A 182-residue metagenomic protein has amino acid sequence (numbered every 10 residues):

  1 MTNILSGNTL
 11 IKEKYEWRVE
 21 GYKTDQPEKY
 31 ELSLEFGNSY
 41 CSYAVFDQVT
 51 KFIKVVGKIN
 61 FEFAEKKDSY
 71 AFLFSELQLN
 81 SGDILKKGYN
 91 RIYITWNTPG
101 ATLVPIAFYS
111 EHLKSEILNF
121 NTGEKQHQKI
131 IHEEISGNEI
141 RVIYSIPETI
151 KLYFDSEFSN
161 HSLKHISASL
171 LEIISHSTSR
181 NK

Functional and structural regions predicted by a protein language model:
T2-K54, E172-K182: Gly/Thr-rich phosphate-binding beta-strand-loop-beta motif of the actin/hexokinase/Hsp70
K12, V19, V56-F61, F72 (+1 more regions): Active-site neighborhood for divalent-cation/phosphate handling
T24-D25, F74-E76: Short linear interaction motifs
Y30, V45, E76-D83: RNase H-like, metal-dependent nuclease domains and their acidic two-metal-ion catalytic environment used
V49-T50, E65, G100: Residues that cap or initiate secondary-structure elements
K66-L73: Phosphate/oxyanion-binding active-site loops and adjacent basic polyanion-contact surfaces
